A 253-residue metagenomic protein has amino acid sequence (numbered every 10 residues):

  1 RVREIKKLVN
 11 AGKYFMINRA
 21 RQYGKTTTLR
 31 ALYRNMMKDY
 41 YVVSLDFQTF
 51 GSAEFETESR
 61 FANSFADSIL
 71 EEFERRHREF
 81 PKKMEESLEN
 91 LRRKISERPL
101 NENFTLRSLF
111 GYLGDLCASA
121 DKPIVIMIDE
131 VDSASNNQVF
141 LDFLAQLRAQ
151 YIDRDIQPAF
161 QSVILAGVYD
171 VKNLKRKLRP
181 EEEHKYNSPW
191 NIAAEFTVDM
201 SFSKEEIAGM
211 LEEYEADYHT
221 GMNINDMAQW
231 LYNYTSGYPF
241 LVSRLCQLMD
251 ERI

Functional and structural regions predicted by a protein language model:
R1-K6: N-terminal pre-P-loop "Q-motif" helix
K7-Y23, T27-F143, Q161, Y169-V171: P-loop NTPase nucleotide-binding core
A66-E74, I152, Q247-E251: Non-catalytic alpha-helical coupling and interface elements of nucleotide-dependent molecular machines and regulators
P123, S133-A228, N233-Y234, L248-R252: The catalytic "switch" region of P-loop NTPases
T235-Q247: The conserved phosphate-sensing helix
